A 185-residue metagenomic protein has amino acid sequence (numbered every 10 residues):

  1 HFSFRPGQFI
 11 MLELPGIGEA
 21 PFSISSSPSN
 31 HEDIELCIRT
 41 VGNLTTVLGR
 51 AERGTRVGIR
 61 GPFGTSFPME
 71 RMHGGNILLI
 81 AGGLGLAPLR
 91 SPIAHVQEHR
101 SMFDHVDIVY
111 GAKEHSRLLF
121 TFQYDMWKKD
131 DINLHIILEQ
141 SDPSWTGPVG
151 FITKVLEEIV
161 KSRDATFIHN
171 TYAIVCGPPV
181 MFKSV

Functional and structural regions predicted by a protein language model:
H1-G58, A112-E114, E139-S141: Ferredoxin-reductase
N43-V185: FNR/FR-type flavoprotein reductase catalytic core
